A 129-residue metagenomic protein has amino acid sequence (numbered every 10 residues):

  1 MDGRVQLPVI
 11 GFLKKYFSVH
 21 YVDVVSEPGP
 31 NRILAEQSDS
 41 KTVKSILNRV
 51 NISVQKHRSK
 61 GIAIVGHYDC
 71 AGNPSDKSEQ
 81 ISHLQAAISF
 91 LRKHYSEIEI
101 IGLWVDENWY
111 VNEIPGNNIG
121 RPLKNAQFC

Functional and structural regions predicted by a protein language model:
M1-V9, P28-T42, I52-G61, G72-C129: Divalent-metal-activated hydrolytic enzyme cores
I10-F17: Short Gly/aromatic-enriched secondary-structure transition segments
H20-P30: A short beta-strand-loop structural module common to alpha/beta enzyme folds
G61-H67: Acidic beta-strand-to-loop metal/phosphate-binding motif
